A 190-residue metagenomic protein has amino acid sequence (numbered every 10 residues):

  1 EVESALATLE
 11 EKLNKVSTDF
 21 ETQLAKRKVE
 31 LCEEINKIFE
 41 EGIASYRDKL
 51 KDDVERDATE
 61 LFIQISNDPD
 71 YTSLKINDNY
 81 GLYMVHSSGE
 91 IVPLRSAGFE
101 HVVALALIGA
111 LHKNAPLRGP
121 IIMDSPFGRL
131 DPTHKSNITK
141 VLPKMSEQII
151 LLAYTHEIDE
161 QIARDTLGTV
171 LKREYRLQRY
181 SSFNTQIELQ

Functional and structural regions predicted by a protein language model:
E1-Y83, R118: Extended, charged coiled-coil "arm/hinge" scaffolds of SMC/Rad50-like chromosome-maintenance ATPases and other large
R47-E55, L82-G109, S125-T133: Conserved ABC ATPase signature
F62, H86, L189-Q190: Nucleotide-state sensing region of NTPase/ATPase domains
R95, L111-P116, V141-M145: Conserved catalytic network of the ASCE P-loop NTPase/AAA+ motor domain
L117-R118, R129-K140: Conserved D-loop/post-Walker B switch-helix segment of ABC ATPase nucleotide-binding domains
I121-I122: Walker B beta-strand of ABC/ABC-like P-loop ATPase nucleotide-binding domains, specifically the conserved hydrophobic
K135-Q190: C-terminal lobe/lid and adjacent interdomain/linker elements of RecA-like ASCE P-loop ATPase modules
